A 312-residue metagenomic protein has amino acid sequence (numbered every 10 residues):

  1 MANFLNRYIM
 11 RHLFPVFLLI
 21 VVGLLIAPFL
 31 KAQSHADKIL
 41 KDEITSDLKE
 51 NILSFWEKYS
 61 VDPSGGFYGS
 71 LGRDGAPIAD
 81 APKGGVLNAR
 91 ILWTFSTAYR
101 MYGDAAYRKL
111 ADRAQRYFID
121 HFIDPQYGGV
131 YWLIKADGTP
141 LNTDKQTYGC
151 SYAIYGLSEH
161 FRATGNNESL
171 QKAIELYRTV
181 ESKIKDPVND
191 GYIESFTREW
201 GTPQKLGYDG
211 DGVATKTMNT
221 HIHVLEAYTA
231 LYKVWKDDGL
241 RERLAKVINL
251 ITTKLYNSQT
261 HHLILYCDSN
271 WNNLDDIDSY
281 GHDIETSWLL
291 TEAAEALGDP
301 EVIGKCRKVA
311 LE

Functional and structural regions predicted by a protein language model:
M1-H35: Bacterial Sec-dependent N-terminal signal peptides
Q33-E312: Glycan-recognition and catalytic cores of secretory/periplasmic carbohydrate-active enzymes
